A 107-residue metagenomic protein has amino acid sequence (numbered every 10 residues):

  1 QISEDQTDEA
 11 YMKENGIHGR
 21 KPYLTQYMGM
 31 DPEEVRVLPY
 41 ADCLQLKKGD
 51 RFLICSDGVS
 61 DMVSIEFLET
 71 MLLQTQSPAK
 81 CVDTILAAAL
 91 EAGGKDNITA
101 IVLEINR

Functional and structural regions predicted by a protein language model:
I2-K48: Conserved, helical-rich catalytic subdomain that frames metal- and/or nucleotide-binding sites in enzyme alpha/beta
E4, S56, D96: Single, functionally critical "micro-switch" positions that shape active/binding sites and transmembrane helices
I17-H18, M62, A79: Electropositive phosphate-/nucleotide-binding environments in soluble metabolic enzymes
H18, G94-K95: Short flexible coil/turn linkers enriched for glycine and charged/polar residues that connect secondary-structure
Y23-P32, D42-M71, A92: Conserved beta-strand-loop-short alpha-helix elements that form and flank the Mn2+/Mg2+-coordinating active site
E69-G94: Helix-loop-helix
I98-E104: Short beta-strand scaffold segments in enzyme catalytic cores
